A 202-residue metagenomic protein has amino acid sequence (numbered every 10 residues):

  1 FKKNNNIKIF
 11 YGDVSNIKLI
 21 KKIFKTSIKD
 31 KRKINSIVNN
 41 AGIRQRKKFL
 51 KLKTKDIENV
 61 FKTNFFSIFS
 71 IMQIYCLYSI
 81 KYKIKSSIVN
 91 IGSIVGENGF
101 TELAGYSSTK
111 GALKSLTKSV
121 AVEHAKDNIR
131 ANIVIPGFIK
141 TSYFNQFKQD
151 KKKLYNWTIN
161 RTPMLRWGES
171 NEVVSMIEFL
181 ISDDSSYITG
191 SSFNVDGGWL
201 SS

Functional and structural regions predicted by a protein language model:
K48-F49, D56-F61, T158: Substrate-binding pocket helix/loop in short-chain dehydrogenase/reductase
L50, N98-A104, K126, L165 (+1 more regions): Active-site loop immediately N-terminal to the catalytic Tyr-X3-Lys motif of short-chain dehydrogenase/reductase
L52, G99-S107, S119, F147: Active-site loop-to-helix junction immediately N-terminal to the catalytic Tyr of the SDR YXXXK motif in Rossmann-fold
M72, T109, T117: Active-site helix of classical SDR
L77, V122-K126, S186: Alpha-helical segment proximal to the catalytic Tyr-Lys
S93: Residue(s) in the substrate-gating loop at a strand-loop-helix junction that position the organic substrate next
N98, E178, T189-S202: Short C-terminal tail/terminal secondary-structure segment of NAD(P)H-dependent dehydrogenase/reductase domains
